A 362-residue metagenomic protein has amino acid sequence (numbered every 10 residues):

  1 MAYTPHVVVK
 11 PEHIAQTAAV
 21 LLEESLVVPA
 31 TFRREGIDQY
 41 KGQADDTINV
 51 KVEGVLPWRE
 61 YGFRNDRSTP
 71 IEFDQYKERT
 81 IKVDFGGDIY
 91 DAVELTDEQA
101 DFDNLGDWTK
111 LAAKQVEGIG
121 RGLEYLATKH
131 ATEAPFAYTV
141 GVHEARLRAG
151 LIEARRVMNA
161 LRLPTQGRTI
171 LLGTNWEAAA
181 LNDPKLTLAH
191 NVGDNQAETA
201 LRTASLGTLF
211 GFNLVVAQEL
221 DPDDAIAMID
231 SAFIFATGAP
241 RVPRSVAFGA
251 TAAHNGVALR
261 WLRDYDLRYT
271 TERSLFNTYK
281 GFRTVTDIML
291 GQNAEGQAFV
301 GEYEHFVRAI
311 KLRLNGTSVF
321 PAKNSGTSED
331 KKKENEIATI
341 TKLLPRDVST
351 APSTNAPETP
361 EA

Functional and structural regions predicted by a protein language model:
M1-V83, V319-N355: N-terminal "assembly arms/tails" that initiate or stabilize quaternary assembly in self-assembling proteins
A2-H6, V246-A362: Extended, compositionally biased alpha-helical segments that mediate assembly or anchoring
A30-I37, A154-V157, A258-R260: Short alpha-helical segments and helix-capping/turn motifs at coil-helix boundaries
A44, I48-N49, N159, L163-W261: Extended oligomerization regions of viral-like shell subunits
G54, D97, Q218, T278-F282: Beta-strand elements of well-folded, non-transmembrane domains
W58-Y61, D103, A179-N182, A189 (+1 more regions): Short helix/loop capping segments that flank catalytic or ligand/cofactor-binding pockets
Q75-D103: Short acidic, glycine/tyrosine-flanked loop/strand segments centered on an H-E-D-like triad
Q99-Q166, T174-L181, G301-T359: Alpha-helical scaffold segments that mediate packing/assembly in large oligomeric complexes
